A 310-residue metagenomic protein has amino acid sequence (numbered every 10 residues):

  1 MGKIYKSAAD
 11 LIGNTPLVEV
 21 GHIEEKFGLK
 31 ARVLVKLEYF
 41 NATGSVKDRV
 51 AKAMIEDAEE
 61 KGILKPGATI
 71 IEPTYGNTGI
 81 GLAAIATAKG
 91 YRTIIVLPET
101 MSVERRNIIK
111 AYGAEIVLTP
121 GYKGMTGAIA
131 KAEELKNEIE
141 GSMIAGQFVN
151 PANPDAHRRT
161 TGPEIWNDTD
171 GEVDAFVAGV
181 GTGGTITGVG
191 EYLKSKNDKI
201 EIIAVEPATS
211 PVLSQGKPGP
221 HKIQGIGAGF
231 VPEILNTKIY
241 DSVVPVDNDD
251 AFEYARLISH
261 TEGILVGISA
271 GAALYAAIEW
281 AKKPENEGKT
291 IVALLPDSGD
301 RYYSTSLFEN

Functional and structural regions predicted by a protein language model:
M1-N310: PLP-dependent amino-acid enzyme catalytic core
